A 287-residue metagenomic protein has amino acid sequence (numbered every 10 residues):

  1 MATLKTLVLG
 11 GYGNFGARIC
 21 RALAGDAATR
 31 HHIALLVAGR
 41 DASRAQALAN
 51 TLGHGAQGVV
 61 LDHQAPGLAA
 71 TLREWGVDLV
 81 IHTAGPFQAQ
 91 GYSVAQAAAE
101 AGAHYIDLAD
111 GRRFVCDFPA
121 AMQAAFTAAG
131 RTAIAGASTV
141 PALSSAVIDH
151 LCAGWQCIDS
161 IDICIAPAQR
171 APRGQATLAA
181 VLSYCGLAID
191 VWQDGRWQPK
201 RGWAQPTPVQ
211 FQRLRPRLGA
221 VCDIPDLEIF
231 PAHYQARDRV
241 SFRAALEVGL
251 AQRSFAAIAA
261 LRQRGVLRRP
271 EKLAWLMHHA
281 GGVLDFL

Functional and structural regions predicted by a protein language model:
T6-G25: N-terminal Rossmann NAD(P)H-binding glycine-rich loop of SDR-like oxidoreductase domains
G16, A153-L287: C-terminal catalytic/substrate-binding lobe primarily of soluble NAD(P)-dependent oxidoreductases
I33-V37: Conserved beta-strand positions in the Rossmann-like core of class I SAM-dependent methyltransferases
A38-A42, D62-H63: N-terminal Rossmann-fold cofactor-binding loop
T51-A65: Rossmann-fold cofactor-recognition segment
V77-T83, Y105-I106: N-terminal Rossmann-like NAD(P) cofactor-binding module of classical short-chain dehydrogenase/reductase
P86, A97-C116: ADP-ribose/adenylate-binding Rossmann-like module
G91, A109-T132: Rossmann-fold NAD(P)-binding glycine/threonine-rich loop
